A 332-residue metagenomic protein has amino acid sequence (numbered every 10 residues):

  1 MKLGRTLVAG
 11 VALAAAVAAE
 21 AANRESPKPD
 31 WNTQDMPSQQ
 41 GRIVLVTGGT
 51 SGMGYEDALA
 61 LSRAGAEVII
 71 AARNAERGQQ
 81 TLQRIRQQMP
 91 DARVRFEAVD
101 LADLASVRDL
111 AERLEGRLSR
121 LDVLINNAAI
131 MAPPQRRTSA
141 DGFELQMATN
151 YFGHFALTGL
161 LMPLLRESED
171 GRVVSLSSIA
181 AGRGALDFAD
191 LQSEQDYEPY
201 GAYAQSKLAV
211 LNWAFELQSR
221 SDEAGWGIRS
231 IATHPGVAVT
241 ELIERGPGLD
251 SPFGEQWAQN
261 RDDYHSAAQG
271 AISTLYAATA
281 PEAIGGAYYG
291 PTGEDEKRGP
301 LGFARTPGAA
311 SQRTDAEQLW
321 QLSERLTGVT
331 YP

Functional and structural regions predicted by a protein language model:
K2-A22: Hydrophobic alpha-helical topogenic segments used for membrane insertion/localization
A14-A15, R86, E115, A278: Residue-level detector of secondary-structure transition/capping positions
R24-D250, R325-P332: Rossmann-fold NAD(P)H-dependent dehydrogenase/reductase core
V44, N260-R261, T306-P307: Short, contiguous strand/loop micro-motifs
N74, A202, S206, D263-S266 (+3 more regions): Residue-level preference for long, well-ordered alpha-helices that form the structural scaffold of enzyme catalytic
V107, W257-F303, R313-E317, Q321: C-terminal helical subdomain
A189-Y197, G248-W257, R298-P307: Short glycine/proline- and charge-enriched loop/turn segments that cap or connect secondary-structure elements
P307-P332: C-terminal amphipathic/interface module of NAD(P)-dependent oxidoreductases and related NAD-binding regulators
